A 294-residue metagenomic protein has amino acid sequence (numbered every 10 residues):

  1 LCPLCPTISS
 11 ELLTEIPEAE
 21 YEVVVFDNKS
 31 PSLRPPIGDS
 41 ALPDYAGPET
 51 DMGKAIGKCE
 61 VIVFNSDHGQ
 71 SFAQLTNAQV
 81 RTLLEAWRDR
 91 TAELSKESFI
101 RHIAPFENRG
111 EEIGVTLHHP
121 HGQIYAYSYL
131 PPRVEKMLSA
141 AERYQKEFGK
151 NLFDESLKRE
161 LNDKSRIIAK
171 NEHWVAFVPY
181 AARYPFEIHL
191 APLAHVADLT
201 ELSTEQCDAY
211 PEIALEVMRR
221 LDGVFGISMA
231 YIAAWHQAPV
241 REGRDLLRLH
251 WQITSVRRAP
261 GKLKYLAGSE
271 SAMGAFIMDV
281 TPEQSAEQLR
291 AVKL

Functional and structural regions predicted by a protein language model:
L1-H119, Y125-A197, M218-R219, A230-A233 (+1 more regions): Active-site microenvironments that recognize anionic phosphate/pyrophosphate groups
L157-R159, H195-A214: Double-stranded beta-helix
A209-S228: Extended C-terminal subregions enriched in glycine
